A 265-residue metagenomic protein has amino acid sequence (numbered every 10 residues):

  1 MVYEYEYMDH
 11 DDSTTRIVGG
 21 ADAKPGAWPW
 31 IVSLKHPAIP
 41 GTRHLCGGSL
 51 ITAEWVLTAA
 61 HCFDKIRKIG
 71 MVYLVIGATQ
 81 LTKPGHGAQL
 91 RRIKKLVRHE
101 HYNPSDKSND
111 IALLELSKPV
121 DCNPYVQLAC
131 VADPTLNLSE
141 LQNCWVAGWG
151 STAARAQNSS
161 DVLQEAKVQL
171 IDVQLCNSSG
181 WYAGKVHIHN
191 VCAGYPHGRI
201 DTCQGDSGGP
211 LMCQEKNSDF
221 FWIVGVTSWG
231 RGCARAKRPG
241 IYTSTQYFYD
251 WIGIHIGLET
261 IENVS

Functional and structural regions predicted by a protein language model:
M1-G26, D121-A129, P134-Q142, C176-S178 (+1 more regions): Extracellular/luminal ectodomains of metazoan preproproteins built from arrays of small disulfide-bonded modules
M1-L57, Y73, A78, N263-S265: Protease-domain processing segments flanking chymotrypsin-fold serine proteases, especially trypsin-like
D12-S13, A27-P29, R43-C46, I51-A53 (+13 more regions): Eukaryote-biased feature marking scaffold/signaling PDZ-domain proteins and nuclear chromatin regulators
T15-I17, I31-G41, Q142-S265: Extracellular trypsin-like serine protease catalytic domains
G19-P25, H101-D106, P134, A156-S159 (+1 more regions): Conserved, non-catalytic sequence blocks in retroelement Pol enzymes and Pol-derived host proteins
L34-P37, V56-A59, D64-P104, A166 (+2 more regions): Conserved H-D interstitial segment of serine endopeptidase catalytic domains
G85, V97-N103, P119-A166: Active-site substrate-binding loop(s) of clan PA
A112-P119: Conserved beta strand-loop-helix elements of the APE1-like EEP
